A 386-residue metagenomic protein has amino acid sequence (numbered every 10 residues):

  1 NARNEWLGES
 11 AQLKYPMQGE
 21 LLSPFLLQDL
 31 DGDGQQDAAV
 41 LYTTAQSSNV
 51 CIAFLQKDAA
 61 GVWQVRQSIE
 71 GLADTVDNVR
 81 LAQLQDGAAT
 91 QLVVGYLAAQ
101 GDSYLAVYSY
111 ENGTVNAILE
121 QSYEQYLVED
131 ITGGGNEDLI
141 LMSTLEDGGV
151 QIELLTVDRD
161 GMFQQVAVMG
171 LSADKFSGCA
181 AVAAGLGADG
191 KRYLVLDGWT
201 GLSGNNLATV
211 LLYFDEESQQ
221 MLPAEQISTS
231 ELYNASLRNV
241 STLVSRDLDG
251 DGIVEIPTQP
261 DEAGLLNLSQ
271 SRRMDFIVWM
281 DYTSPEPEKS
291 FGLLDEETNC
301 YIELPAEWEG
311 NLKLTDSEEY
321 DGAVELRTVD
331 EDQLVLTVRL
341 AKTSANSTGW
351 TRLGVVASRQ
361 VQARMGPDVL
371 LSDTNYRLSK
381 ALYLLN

Functional and structural regions predicted by a protein language model:
N1-D316, N346, G354-V355, Q360 (+2 more regions): Beta-propeller-forming repeat regions
E307-T348: Secretory pathway targeting signatures of secreted, lumenal, and periplasmic proteins
W350-V355, S372-D373: C-terminal scaffolding/assembly regions of large eukaryotic complex subunits
D368-N386: Long protein-protein interaction modules used by eukaryotic assembly/scaffold proteins
